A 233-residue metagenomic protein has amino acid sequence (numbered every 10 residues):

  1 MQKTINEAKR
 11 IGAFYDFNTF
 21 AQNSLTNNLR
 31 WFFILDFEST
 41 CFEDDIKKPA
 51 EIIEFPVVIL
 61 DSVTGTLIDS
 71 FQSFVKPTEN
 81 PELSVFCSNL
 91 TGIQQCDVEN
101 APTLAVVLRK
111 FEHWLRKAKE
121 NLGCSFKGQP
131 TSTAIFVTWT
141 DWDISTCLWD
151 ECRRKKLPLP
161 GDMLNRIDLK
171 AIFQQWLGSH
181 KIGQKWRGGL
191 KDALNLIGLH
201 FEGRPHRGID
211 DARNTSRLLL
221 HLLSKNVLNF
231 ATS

Functional and structural regions predicted by a protein language model:
M1-F37, F42-D44: N-terminal accessory regions of nucleic-acid-interacting proteins
N23-L25, R30, K48-I53, I59-T91 (+1 more regions): Metal-dependent phosphoesterase core characteristic of DEDDh/y 3'-5' exonuclease domains
I46, A101-L104, P205: Flexible, glycine- and charge-enriched loops at secondary-structure boundaries
L90-A118: Metal-dependent phosphoesterase signature
